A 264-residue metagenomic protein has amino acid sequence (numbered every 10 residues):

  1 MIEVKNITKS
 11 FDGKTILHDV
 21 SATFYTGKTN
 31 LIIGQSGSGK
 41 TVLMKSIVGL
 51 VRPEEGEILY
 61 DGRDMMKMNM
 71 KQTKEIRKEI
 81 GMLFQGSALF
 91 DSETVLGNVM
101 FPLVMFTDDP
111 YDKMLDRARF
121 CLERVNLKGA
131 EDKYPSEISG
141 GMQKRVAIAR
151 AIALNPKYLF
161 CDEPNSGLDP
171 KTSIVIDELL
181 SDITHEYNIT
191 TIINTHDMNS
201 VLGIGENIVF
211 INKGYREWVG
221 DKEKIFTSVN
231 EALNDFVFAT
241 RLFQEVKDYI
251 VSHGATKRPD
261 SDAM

Functional and structural regions predicted by a protein language model:
V48: Helix-to-loop junction immediately C-terminal to a conserved catalytic motif
G56-D64: Conserved ABC transporter NBD signature motif
Y111-G129: Conserved ABC ATPase "signature" region
Y134-I138, M142: Conserved ABC ATPase signature
A153-K157: A short, proline-enriched helix->beta-strand linker immediately N-terminal to the Walker B motif in ABC-type P-loop
L159-D162: Catalytic Walker B motif of ABC-type/P-loop ATPase nucleotide-binding domains
P170-T172: Helix N-cap at the start of a conserved alpha-helix in ABC-type nucleotide-binding domains
